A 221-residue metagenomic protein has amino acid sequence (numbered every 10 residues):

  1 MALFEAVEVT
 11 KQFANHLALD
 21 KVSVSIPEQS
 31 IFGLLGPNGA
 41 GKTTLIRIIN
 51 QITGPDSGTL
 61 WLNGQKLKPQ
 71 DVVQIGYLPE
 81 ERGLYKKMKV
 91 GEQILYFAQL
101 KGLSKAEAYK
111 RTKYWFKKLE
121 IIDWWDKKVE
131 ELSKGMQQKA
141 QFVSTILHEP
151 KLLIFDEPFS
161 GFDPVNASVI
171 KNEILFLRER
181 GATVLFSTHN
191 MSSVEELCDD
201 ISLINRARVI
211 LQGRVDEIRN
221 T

Functional and structural regions predicted by a protein language model:
M1: Flanking scaffold residues of small Cys/His-coordinated metal-binding clusters
F4, K11-N205, V209-L211: ABC transporter nucleotide-binding domains
D216-T221: Short acidic-hydrophobic catalytic motif
